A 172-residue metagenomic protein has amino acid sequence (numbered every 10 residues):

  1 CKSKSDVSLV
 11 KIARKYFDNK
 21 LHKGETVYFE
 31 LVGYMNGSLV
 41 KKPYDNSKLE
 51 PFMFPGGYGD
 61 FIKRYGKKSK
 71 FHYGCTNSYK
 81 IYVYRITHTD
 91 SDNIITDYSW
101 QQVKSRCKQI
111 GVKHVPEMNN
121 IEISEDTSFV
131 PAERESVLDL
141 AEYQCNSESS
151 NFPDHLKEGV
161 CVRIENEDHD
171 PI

Functional and structural regions predicted by a protein language model:
C1-I172: Core nucleotide-handling region used for phosphoryl-transfer chemistry
